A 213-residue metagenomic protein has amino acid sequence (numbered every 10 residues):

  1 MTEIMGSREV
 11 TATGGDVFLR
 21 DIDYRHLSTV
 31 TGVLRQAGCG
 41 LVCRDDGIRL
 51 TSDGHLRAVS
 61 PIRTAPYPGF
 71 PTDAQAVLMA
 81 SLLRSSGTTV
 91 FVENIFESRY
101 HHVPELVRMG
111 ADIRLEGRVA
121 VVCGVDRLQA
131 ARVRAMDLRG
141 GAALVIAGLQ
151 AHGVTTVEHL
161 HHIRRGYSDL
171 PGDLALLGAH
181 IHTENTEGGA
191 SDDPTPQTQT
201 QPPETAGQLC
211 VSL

Functional and structural regions predicted by a protein language model:
M1-L213: Short, structured segments at the rim of ligand-binding sites
